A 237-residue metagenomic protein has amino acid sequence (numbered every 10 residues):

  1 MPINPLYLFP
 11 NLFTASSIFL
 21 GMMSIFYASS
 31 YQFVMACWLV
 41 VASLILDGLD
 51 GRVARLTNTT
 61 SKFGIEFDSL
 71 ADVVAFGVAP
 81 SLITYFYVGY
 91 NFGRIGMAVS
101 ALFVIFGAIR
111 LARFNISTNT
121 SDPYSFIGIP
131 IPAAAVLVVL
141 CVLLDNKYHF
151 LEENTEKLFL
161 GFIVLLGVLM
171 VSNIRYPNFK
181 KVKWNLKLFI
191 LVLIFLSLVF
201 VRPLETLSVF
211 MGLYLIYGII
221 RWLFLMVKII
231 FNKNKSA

Functional and structural regions predicted by a protein language model:
M1-G48, K187, V199, R221 (+1 more regions): Topogenic membrane-insertion module of multi-pass membrane proteins
M1-I18, V53-V73, A112-A133, N173-L186 (+1 more regions): Interhelical loop and helix-boundary elements at the membrane-water interface of polytopic inner-membrane proteins
L8-A15, L56-L111, C141-L143: Multi-pass membrane catalytic core of lipid/isoprenoid biosynthesis enzymes
F9-S16, A36, L70, V74 (+5 more regions): Alpha-helical transmembrane segments
M22-I25, A42, L46, P80 (+4 more regions): Alpha-helical transmembrane segments of polytopic integral membrane proteins, especially the permease/helical cores
M23-W38, V74, V78-V99, L140-L158 (+1 more regions): Helix-coil boundary and interhelical linker segments in multi-pass alpha-helical membrane proteins
G48-R55, V104-I116, T155-N173: Hydrophobic, membrane-facing alpha-helical anchors
P123-A237: C-terminal membrane-associated helical module and adjoining short loops/tails
